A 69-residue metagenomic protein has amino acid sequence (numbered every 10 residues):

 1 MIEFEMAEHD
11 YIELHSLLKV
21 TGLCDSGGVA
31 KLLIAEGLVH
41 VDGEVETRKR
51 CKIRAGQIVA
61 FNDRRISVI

Functional and structural regions predicted by a protein language model:
M1-I12: A detector for short, charged/polar N-terminal pre-domain segments
I12-K52: A basic, amphipathic helix-loop patch mediating RNA/tRNA/ribosome contacts
R65-I69: Short, Lys/Arg- and Gly-enriched loop/turn segments at beta-strand edges
